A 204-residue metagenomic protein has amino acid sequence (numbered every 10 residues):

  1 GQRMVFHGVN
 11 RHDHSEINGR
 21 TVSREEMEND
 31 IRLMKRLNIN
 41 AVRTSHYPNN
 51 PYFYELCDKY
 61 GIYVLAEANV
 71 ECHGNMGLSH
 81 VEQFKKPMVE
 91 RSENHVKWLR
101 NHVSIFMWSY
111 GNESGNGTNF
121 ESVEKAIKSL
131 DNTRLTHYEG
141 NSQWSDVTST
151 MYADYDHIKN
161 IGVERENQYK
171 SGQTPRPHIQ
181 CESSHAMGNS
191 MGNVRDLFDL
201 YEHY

Functional and structural regions predicted by a protein language model:
Q2-M34, E55: N-terminal carbohydrate-binding accessory modules
I31-M34, A41-Y204: Substrate-binding/catalytic cleft of secreted carbohydrate-active enzymes, primarily glycoside hydrolases
